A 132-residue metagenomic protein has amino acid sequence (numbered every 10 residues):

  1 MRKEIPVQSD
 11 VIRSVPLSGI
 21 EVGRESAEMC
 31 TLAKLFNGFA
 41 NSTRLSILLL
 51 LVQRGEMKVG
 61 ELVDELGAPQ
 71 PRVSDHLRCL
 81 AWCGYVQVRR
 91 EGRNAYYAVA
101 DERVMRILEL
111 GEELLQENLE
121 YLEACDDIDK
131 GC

Functional and structural regions predicted by a protein language model:
R2-T31, Q53, D101-C132: Amphipathic alpha-helical dimerization/coiled-coil segments that flank or bridge DNA-binding/regulatory modules
G23-P71, E91, A95-V104: N-terminal helix-turn-helix DNA-binding core of bacterial DNA-binding proteins
D64, A81-W82: Alpha-helical residues within the helix-turn-helix
L77-R78: Short, hydrophobic-biased segments on the C-terminal half of alpha helices that form "recognition helices"
W82, R90, E109: Short glycine/serine/threonine-biased micro-segments
